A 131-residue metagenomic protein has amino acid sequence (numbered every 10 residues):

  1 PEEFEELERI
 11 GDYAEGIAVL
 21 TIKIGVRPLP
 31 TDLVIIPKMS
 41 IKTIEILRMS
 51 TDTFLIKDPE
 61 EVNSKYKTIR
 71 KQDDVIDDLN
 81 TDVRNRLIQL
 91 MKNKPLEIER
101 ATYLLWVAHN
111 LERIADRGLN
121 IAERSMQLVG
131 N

Functional and structural regions predicted by a protein language model:
P1-N131: Cytosolic, long alpha-helical scaffolding segments
